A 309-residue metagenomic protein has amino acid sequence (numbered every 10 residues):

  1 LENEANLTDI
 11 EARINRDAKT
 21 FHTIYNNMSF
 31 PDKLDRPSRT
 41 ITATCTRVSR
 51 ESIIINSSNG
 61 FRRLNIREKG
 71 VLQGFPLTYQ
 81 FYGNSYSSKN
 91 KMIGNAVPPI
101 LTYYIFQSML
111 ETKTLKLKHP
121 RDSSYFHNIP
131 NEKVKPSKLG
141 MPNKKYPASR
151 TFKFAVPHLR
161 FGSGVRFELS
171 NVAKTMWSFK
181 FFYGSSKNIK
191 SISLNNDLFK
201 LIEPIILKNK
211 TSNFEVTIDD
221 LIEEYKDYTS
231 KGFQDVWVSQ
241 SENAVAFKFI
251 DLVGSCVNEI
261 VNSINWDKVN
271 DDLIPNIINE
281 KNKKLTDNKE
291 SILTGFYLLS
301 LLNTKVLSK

Functional and structural regions predicted by a protein language model:
L1-K309: C-terminal target-recognition/interaction regions appended to catalytic cores
